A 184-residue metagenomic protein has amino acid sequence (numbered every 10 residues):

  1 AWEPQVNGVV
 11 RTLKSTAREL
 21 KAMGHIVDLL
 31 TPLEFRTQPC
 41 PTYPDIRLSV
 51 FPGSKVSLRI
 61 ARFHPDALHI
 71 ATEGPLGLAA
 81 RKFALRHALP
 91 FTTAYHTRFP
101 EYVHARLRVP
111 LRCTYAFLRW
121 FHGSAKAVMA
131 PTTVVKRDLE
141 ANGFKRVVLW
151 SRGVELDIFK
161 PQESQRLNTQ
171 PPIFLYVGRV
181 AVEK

Functional and structural regions predicted by a protein language model:
A1-F35, F63: N-terminal subdomain of nucleotide-sugar transferases
P32-F63, I70, P110: A short, charged, and often flexible helix/loop element on the N-terminal side of the glycosyltransferase catalytic
L33, V134, G153: Carbohydrate-associated surface elements
V56-G77, H87-T92: Short N-terminal targeting/anchoring amphipathic segment
P90-T92, F99-W120, M129-A130, L156-I158: Nucleotide-sugar donor phosphate/pyrophosphate-binding loop at the beta->alpha transition of glycosyltransferases
G123-T132, V148: A short beta-strand/loop micro-motif in the catalytic core of glycosyltransferases that engages the nucleotide-sugar
V154-Q170: Acidic anion/phosphate-binding donor-loop and adjacent secondary structure in glycosyltransferase catalytic cores
Q165-K184: Conserved donor-binding/catalytic core segment of Leloir-type glycosyltransferases
